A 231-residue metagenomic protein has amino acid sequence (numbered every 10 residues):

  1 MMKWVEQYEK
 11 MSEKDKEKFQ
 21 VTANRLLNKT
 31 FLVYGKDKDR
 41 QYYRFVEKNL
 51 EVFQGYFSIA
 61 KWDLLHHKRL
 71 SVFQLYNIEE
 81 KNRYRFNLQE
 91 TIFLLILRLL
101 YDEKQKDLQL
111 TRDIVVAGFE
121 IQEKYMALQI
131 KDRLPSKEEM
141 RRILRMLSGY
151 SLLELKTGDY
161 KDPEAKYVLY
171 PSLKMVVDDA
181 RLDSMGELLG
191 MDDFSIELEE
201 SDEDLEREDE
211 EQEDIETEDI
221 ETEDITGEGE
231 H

Functional and structural regions predicted by a protein language model:
M1-E79: Eukaryotic partner-binding/assembly regions in large regulatory complexes
E9-K10, I78-V115: Short alpha-helical segments that sit at the start of domains
V33-Q41, L108-M126: Short acidic, hydrophobic short linear motifs in intrinsically disordered regions
F45-F53, R133-G149: Short amphipathic alpha-helical interaction segments
I59-H66, S148-D159: A short, conserved structural fragment
F73-L75, E154-V177: Accessory beta->alpha helical hairpin/"wing" motif in late/C-terminal subdomains of nucleic-acid enzymes
Y170-L205: Short, amphipathic alpha-helical interaction segments positioned at domain boundaries
D209-H231: Long, low-complexity, intrinsically disordered segments
